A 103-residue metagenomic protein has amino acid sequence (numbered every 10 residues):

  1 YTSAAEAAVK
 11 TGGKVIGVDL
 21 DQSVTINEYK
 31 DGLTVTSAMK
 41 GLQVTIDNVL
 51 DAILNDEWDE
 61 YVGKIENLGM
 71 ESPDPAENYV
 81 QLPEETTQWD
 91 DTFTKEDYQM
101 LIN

Functional and structural regions predicted by a protein language model:
Y1-N103: A residue-level marker of the well-folded mature domains of exported/periplasmic proteins
